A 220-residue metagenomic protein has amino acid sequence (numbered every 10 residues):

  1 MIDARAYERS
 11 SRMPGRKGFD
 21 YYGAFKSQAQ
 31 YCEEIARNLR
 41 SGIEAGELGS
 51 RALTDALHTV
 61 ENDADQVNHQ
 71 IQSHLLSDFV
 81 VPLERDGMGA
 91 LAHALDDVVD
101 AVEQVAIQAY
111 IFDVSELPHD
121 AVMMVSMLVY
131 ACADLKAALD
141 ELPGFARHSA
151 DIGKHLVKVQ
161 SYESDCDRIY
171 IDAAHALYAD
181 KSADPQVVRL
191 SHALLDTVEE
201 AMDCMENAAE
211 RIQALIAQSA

Functional and structural regions predicted by a protein language model:
M1-A220: Cytosolic, long alpha-helical scaffolding segments
